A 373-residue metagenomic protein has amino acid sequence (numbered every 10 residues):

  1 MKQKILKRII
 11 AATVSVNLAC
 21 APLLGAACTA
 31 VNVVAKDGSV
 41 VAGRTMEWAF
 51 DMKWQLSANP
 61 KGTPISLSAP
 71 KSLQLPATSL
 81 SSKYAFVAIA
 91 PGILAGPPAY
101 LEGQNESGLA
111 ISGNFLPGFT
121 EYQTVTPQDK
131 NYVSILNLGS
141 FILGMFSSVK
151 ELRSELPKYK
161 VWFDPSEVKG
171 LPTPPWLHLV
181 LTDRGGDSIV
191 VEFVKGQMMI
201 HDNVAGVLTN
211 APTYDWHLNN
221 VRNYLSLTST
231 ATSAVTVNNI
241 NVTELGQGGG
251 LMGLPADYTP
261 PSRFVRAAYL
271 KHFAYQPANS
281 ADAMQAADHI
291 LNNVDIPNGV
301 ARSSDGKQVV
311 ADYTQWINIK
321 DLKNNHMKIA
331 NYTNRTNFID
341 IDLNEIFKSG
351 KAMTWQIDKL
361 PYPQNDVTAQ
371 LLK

Functional and structural regions predicted by a protein language model:
K2-T13: Bacterial N-terminal signal peptides that target proteins for export
A11-A21: Bacterial N-terminal signal peptides
A26-V41, A49, W54-Q55, D164-S166 (+3 more regions): C-terminus-biased signal that marks the final domain/tail of proteins
A27-K130, F163, E167: A contiguous strand-loop segment
V41-G43, A110-G113, V180-T182, V190 (+1 more regions): Structural recognition of the beta-strand scaffold that forms the well-ordered cores of secreted hydrolase catalytic
D51-M52, N114, T120-Y122, I189-E192 (+3 more regions): Short helix/loop capping segments that flank catalytic or ligand/cofactor-binding pockets
D129, S134-P165, S280-H289: Proteins synthesized as precursors that undergo proteolytic processing into mature forms
V149, R153-E192: Aromatic- and glycine-enriched pocket-lining scaffold segments that form the walls of small-molecule binding clefts
